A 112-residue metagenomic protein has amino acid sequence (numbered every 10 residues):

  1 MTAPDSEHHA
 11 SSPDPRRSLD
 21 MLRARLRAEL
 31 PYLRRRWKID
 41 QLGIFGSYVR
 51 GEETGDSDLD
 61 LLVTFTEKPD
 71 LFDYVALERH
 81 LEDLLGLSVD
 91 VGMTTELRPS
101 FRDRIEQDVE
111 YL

Functional and structural regions predicted by a protein language model:
M1-Q41, V49-G55, T66-L112: Catalytic core of pol beta-like nucleotidyltransferases
I44: Conserved histidines in hydrophobic membrane contexts and catalytic metal-binding motifs
L62-T64: Short hydrophobic/aromatic beta-strand micro-patches that form the beta-sheet surface supporting nucleotide- or nucleic
